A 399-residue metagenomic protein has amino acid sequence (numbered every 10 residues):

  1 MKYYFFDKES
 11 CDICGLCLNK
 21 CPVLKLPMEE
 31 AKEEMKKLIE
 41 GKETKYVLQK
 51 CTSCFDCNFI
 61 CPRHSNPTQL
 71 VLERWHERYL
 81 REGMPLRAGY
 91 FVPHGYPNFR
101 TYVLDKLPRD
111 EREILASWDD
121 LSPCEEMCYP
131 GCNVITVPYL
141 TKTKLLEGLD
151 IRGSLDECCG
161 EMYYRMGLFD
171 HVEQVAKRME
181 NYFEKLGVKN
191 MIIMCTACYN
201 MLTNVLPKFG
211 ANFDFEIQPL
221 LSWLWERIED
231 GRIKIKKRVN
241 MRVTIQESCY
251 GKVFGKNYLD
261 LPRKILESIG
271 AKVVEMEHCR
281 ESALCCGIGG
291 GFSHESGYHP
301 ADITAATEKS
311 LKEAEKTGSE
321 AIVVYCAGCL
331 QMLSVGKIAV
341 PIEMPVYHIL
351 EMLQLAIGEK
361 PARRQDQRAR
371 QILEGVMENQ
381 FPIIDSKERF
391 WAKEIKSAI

Functional and structural regions predicted by a protein language model:
M1-Y3, C21-E43, Y139, H171-E173 (+2 more regions): Short, charged low-complexity linear segments at domain edges
K8, M28-L206, G210, R370-I399: Iron-sulfur-cluster electron-transfer modules
C11-C17, C21, C51-C57, C61 (+5 more regions): Short cysteine clusters
L121-Y129, N133-T136, T141-T143, G231-V274: Basic- and aromatic-lined ligand-binding clefts that recognize polyanionic substrates
C128, D214-W223: Short, conserved active-site entrance elements at the starts or edges of catalytic domains
N133-F215, V253, N257-K264, E277-W391 (+1 more regions): Cofactor-cradling patches in redox/metallo enzymes
E173-N181, W223-R232: Active-site glycine-rich loop that binds ribose-phosphate moieties when present
L220-W225, M352-Q354: Short beta-strand->alpha-helix junction loop in the catalytic core of nucleotide-activated group-transfer enzymes
